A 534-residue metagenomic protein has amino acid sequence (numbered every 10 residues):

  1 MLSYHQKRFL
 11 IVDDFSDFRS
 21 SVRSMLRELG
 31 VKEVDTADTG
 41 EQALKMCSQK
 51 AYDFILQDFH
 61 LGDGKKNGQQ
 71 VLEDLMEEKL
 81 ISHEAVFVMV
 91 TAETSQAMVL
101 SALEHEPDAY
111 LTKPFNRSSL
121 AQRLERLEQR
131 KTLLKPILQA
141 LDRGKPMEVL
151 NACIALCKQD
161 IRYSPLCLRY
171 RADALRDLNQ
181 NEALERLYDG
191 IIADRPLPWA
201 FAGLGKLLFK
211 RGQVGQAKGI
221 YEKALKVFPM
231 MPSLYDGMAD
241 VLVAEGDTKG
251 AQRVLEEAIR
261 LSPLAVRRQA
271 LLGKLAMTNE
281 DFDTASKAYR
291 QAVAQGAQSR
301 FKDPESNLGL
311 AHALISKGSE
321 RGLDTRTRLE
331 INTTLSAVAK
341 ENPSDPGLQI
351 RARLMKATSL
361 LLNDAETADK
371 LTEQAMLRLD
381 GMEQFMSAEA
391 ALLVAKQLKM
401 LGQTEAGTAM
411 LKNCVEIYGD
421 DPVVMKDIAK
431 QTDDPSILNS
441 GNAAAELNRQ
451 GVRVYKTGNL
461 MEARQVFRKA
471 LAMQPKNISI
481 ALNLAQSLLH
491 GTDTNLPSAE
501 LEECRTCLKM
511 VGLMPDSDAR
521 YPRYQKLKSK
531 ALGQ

Functional and structural regions predicted by a protein language model:
Y4-D17, V22-L26: Conserved acidic segment of CheY-like receiver
V31-G40, M46: Short hydrophobic/Thr-rich beta-strand motif most characteristic of the beta2 strand and flanking loop of CheY-like
K50-L61: Active-site beta3 strand of CheY-like receiver
N67-S82: Short amphipathic alpha-helix used as the core "switch/output" element in two-component signaling
Q70, H83, T94-A109: Alpha4 helix (beta4-alpha4-beta5 surface) of REC/receiver domains from two-component response regulators
E128-L178: CheY-like receiver
E182-L411, V424-I428, N439-K456, L489-G491: Flexible loop/N-cap segments at domain edges
